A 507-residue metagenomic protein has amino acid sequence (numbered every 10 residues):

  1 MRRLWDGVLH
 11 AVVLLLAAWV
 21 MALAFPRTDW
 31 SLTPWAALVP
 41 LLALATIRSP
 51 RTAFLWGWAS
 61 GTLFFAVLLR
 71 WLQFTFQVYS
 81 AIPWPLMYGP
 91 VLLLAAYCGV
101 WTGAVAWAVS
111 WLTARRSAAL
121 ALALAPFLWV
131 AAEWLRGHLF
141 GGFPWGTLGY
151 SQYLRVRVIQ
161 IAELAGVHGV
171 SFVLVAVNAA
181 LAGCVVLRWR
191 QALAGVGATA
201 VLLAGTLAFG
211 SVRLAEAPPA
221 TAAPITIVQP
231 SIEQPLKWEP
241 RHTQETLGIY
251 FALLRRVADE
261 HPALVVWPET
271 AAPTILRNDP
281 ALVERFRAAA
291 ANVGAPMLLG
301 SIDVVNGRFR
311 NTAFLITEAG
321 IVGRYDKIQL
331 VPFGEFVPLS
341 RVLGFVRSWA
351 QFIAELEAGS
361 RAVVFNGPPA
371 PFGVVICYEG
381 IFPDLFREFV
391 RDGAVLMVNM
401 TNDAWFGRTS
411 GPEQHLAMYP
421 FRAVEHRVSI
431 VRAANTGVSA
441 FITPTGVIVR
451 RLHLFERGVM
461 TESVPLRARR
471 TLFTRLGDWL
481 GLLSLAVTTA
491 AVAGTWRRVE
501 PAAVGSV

Functional and structural regions predicted by a protein language model:
M1-L214, G407-R408, Y419-R422, A434-T436 (+3 more regions): Membrane-embedded alpha-helical bundles of multi-pass enzymes that act on lipidic or dolichyl-linked glycan substrates
V212-L476, L480: Soluble catalytic domains of enzymes that build or remodel membrane lipids, polysaccharides, and related
